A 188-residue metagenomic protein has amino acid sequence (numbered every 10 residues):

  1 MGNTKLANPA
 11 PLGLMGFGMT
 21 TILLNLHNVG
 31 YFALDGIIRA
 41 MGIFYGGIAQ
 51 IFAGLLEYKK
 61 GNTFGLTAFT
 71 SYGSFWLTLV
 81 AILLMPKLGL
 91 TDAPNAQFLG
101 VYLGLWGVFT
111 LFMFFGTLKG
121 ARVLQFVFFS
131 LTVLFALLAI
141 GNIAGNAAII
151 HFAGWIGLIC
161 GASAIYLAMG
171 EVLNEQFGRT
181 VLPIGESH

Functional and structural regions predicted by a protein language model:
M1-A53, E57: N-terminal topogenic module of multi-pass integral membrane proteins
M1-N8, G18, N174-H188: Extramembrane terminal tails and long inter-domain/linker segments of multi-pass membrane proteins
A7, L56-F64, F115-F126: Membrane-helix interface "capping/anchor" motifs
L26-D35, M85-Q97, I143-H151: Helix-coil boundary and interhelical linker segments in multi-pass alpha-helical membrane proteins
H27, F52-L56, T78-L90, F109-G116: Membrane-helix exit/interface motif
L34-G47, A93-L105, F128, G154-L158: Structural signature of hydrophobic alpha-helical transmembrane segments
L66, T70, S74-L103: Helix-adjacent hinge/juxtasegments
V101-F112, R122-I143, I149-G170: Alpha-helical membrane segments in multi-pass integral membrane proteins
